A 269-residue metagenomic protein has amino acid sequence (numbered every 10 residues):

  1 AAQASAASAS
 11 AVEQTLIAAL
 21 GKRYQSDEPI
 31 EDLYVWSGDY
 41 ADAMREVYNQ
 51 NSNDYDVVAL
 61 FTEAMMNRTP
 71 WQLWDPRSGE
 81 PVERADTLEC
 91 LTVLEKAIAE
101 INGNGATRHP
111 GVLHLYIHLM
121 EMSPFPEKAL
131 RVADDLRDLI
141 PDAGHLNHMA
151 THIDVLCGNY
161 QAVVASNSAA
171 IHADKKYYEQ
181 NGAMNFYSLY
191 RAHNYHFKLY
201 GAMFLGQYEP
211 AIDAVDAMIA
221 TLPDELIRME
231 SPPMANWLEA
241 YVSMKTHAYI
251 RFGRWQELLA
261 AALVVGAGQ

Functional and structural regions predicted by a protein language model:
A1-N53, L60-N104, L113-S123, V132-D135 (+5 more regions): Short coil/linker segments at helix-helix boundaries
S37, T87, F125-P126, Y160 (+2 more regions): TPR-repeat structural position
V58, C90, H114, A129 (+4 more regions): Solenoid-repeat scaffolds in large eukaryotic assemblies
P70, P124-E127, Y249-R254: Alpha-helix capping and inter-helical loop/turn segments
P110: Active-site-adjacent "gating/activation" loops or surface patches in catalytic cores
H152, C157-A169: Catalytic-core region of carbohydrate-active enzymes that cleave or remodel glycosidic bonds
N167-A170, S188-L222, A235-G253: Extended catalytic-interface subdomain
K245-Y249, W255-V265, Q269: Oxidative protein folding and maturation machinery
